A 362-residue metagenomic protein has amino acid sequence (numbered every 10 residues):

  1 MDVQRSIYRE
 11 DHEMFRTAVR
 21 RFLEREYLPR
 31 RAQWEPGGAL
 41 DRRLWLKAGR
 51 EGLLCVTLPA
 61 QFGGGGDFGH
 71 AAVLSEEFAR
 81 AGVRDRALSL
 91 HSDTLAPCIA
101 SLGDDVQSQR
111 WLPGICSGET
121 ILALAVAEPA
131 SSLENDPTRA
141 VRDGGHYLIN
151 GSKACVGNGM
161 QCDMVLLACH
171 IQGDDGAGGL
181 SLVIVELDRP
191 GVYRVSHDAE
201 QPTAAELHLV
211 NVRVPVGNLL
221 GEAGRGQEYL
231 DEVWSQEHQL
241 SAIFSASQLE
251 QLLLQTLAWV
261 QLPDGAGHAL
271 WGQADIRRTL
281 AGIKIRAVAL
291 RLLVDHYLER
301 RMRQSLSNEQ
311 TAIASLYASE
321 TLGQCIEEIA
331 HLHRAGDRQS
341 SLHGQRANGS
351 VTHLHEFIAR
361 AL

Functional and structural regions predicted by a protein language model:
Q4, Y8, Y193-V288, Q345 (+1 more regions): Glycine-rich beta->alpha junctions and the first turn(s) of the following alpha-helix
Q4-Y8, G69, V73, T94 (+2 more regions): Glycine-rich phosphate/cofactor-binding loops in nucleotide/flavin-utilizing enzymes
R31-P36, Q261-W271, K284-D337: C-terminal helix-coil-helix/basic helical segment that borders enzyme active sites and/or dimer interfaces and provides
R50-G118, N158-D163, R301-S305: Internal helix-loop-helix
I115, A246-L253, I283-V294, A318-I326 (+1 more regions): Alpha-helical transition-metal enzyme core signature, strongest for iron centers
G118-P129: A short, Trp-centered hydrophobic/proline-enriched beta-strand micro-motif
P137, H146, N150-R194: A short core secondary-structure module
A140-V141: A structural signal for short hydrophobic beta-strand segments in well-ordered beta-sheet cores
